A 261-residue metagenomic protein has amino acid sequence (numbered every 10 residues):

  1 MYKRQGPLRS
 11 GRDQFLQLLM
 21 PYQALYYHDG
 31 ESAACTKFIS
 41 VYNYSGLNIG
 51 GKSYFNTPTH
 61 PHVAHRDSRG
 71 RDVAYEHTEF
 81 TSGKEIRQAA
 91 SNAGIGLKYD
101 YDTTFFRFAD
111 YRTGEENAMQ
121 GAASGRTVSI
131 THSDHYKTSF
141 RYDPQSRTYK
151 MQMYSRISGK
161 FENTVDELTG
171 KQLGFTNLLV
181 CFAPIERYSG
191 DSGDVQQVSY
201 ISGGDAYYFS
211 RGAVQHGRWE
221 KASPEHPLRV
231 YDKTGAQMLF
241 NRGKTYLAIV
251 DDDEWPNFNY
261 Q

Functional and structural regions predicted by a protein language model:
K3-Q261: A surface/extracellular/periplasmic glyco- and lipid-processing/surface-interacting theme
